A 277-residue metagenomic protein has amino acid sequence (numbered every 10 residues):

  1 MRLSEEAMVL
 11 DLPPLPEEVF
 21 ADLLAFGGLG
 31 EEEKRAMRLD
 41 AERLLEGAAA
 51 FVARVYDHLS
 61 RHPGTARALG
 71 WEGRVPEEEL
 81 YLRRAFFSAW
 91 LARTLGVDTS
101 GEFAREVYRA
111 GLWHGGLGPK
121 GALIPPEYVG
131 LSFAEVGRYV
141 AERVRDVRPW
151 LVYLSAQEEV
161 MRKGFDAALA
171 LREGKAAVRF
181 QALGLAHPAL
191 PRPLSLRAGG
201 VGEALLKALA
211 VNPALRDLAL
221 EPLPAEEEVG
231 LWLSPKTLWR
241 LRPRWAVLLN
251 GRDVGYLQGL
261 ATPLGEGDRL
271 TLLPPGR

Functional and structural regions predicted by a protein language model:
M1-R35: Charged, compositionally biased N-terminal leader segments and the immediate start of the first structured element
R2, E18-F20, L24, R145-K175: Short terminal or interdomain "cap/linker" segment that borders an active site or interface and mediates
F20-F26, L45-R143: Heme-based O2/NO sensor domains and their adjacent alpha-helical segments, primarily globin folds but also including
R38-E42: Short, motif-level signal for alpha-helix interfacial/capping segments enriched in acidic residues and aromatics/proline
R61-A68, R145, A167, A214-L218: Surface-exposed helix-capping loop/turn segments at secondary-structure junctions
R93-V97, V160, V211: Phosphate/oxyanion-binding loops and surfaces in catalytic or ligand/nucleic-acid-binding neighborhoods
E173-R277: Ubiquitin-like/PB1-type beta-grasp interaction modules and other compact soluble beta-rich domains
